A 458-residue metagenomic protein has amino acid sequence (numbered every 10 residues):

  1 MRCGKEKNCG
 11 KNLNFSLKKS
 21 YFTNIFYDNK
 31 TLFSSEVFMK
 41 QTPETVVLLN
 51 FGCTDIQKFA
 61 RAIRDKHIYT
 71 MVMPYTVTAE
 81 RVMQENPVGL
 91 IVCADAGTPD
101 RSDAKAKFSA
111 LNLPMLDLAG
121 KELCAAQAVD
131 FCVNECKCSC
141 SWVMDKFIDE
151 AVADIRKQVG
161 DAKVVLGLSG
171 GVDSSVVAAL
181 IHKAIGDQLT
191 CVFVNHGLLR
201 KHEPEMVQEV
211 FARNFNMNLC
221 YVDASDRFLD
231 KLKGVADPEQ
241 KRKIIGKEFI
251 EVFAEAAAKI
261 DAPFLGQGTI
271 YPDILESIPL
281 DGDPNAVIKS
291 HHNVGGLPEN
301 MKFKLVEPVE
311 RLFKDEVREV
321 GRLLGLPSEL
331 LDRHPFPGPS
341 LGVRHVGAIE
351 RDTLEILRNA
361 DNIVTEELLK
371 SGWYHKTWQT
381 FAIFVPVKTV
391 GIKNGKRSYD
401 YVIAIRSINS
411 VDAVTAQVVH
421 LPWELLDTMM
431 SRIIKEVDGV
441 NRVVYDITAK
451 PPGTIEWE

Functional and structural regions predicted by a protein language model:
R2-N24, D28: Cationic, amphipathic, low-complexity segments that mediate targeting or membrane/lipid association
K7-N8, S35, I447: Intrinsically disordered, low-complexity segments enriched in polar/charged small residues
Y27-T42: Basic/polar N-terminal segments that are highly enriched at the extreme N-terminus, encompassing both cleavable
F38-D261, P272, P279-E458: RNA-binding accessory domains that recognize and position tRNA/RNA substrates
Q267-T269: Extended catalytic-interface subdomain
